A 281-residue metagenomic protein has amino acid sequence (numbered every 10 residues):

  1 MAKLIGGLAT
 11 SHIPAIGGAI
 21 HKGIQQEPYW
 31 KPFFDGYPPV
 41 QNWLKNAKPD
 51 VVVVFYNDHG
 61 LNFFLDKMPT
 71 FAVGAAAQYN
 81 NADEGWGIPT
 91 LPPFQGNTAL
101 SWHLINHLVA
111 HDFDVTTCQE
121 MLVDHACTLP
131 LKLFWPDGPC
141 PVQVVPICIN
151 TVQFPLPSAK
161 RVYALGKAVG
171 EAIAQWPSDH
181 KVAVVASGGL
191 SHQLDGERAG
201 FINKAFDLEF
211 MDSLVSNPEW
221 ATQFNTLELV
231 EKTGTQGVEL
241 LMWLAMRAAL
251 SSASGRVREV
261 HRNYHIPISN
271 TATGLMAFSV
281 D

Functional and structural regions predicted by a protein language model:
M1-P49, N62-A164, Q175, E197-D281: Flexible, D/E/H-enriched segments
H12, G188-G189: Glycine-rich beta-alpha junction loops
D50-Y56, I147, H180-G188: Beta-strand elements within well-structured catalytic alpha/beta cores of enzymes that handle phosphate/sulfate esters
D58-G60, L190-S191: Catalytic metal-binding/acid-base residues of hydrolase active sites
K167-H180: Non-transmembrane, aqueous-exposed alpha-helical and coiled segments at domain scale
H192-G196: Secretory-pathway/luminal and periplasmic proteins that interact with or process carbohydrate-rich
